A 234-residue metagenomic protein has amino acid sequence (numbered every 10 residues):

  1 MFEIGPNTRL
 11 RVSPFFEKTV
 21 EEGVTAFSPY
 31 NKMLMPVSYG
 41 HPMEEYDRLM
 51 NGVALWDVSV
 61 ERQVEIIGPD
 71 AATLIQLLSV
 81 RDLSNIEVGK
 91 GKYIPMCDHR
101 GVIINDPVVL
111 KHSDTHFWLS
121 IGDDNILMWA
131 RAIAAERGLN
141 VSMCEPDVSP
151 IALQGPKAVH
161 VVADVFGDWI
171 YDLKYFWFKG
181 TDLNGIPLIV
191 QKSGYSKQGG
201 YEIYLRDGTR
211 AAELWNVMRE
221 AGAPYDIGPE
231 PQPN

Functional and structural regions predicted by a protein language model:
M1-C97, V102: Acidic, proline/glycine-enriched N-terminal capping motif
S13-F16, E22, L34, L139-N234: Glycine-rich, acidic
E65, L110, S120-G122, Y204-R206: Short hydrophobic/aromatic beta-strand micro-patches that form the beta-sheet surface supporting nucleotide- or nucleic
T73-L78, N125-R137, V161-V165: Short active-site loop/helix that positions an aromatic residue
N105, I126-M128, A211: Short, well-ordered alpha-helical microsegments
P107, I121-D123, E145: Glycine-rich, histidine-containing beta strand-loop boundary motifs that form or position
